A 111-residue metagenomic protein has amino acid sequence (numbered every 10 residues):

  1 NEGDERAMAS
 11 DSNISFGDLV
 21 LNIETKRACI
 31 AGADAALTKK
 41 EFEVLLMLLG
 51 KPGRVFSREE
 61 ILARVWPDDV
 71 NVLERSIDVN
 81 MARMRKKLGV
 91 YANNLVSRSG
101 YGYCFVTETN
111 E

Functional and structural regions predicted by a protein language model:
N1-S15, R85: Basic, amphipathic DNA-recognition helix from helix-turn-helix-like DNA-binding domains
M8-S10, L21-R27: A short, compositionally biased
D11, D18, N93: Alpha/beta-hydrolase fold active-site loops
I14-F16, L21-I23, F105-T107: Conserved catalytic Walker-motif region of ABC-type ATPase nucleotide-binding domains
V20, D34, T109-E111: Residues that cap or initiate secondary-structure elements
T25, T38, T107-T109: Residue-identity detector for threonine
R27-A92, S97-S99: Positively charged, aromatic-enriched patches within helix-turn-helix-type DNA-binding elements, predominantly
N93-E111: A short linear beta-strand->loop->alpha-helix hinge motif most characteristic of winged-helix/helix-turn-helix
